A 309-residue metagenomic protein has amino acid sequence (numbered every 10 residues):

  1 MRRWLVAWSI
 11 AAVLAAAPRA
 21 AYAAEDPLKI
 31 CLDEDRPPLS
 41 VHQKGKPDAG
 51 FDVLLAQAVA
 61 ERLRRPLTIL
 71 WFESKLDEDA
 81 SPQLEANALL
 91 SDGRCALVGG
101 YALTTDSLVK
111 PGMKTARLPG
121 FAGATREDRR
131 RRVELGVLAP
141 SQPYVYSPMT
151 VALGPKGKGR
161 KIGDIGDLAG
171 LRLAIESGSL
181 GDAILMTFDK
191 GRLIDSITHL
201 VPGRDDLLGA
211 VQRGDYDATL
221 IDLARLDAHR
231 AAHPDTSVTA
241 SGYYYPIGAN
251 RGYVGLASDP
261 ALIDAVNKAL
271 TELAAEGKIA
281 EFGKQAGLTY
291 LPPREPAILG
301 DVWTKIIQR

Functional and structural regions predicted by a protein language model:
V6-L14, P18: Hydrophobic helical h-region of N-terminal Sec-dependent signal peptides in bacterial secretory/periplasmic proteins
A23-V109, L200: Extracytoplasmic small-molecule ligand-binding "clamshell" domains of the periplasmic binding protein/Venus flytrap
L28-E34, A49, D164-D182: Short loop->beta-strand "edge-of-pocket" segments that line small-molecule binding or catalytic clefts across diverse
D33-D35, E127-L138, Q142-T150, L223-T271 (+1 more regions): Periplasmic-binding protein-like
S40-Q43, A56-F72, A116, D164-D167 (+2 more regions): Ligand-binding cleft/hinge of the Venus flytrap
S91, G99-R130, I184-F188, Q212-I247: A ligand-binding cleft/hinge motif common to bilobed small-molecule-binding domains
Q142-Y144, L153-L173: Flexible hinge/capping segments at coil-to-helix
A269-G287: Periplasmic-binding protein-like
